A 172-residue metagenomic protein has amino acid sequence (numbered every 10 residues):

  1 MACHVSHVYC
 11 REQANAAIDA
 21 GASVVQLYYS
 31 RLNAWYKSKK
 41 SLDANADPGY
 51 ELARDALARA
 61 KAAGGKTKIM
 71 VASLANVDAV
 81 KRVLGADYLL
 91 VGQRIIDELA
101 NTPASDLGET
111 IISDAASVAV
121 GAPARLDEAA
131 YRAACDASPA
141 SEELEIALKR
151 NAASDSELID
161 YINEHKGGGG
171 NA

Functional and structural regions predicted by a protein language model:
M1, A53, G64-T67, E128-C135 (+1 more regions): Generic preference for well-ordered secondary structure
A2-I112: Catalytic alpha/beta core domains of metabolic enzymes, predominantly
T110-A172: C-terminal extensions of enzymes
